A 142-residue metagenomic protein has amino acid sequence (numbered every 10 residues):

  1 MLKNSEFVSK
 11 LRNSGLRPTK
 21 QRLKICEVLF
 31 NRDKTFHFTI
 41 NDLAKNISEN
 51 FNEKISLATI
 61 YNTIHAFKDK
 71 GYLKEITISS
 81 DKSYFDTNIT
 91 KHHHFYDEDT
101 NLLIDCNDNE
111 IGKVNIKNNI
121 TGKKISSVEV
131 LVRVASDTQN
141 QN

Functional and structural regions predicted by a protein language model:
M1-C26: Short alpha-helical segments that sit at the start of domains
L16, N31-T35, N50-F51: Short helix-capping/hinge SLiMs at alpha-helix to coil transitions
E27-R32, N46: Short amphipathic alpha-helical elements of helix-turn-helix/winged-helix folds
T39-N52: DNA-recognition alpha helix
I60-K70: Basic amphipathic alpha-helical segments that dock to polyanions
K70-N142: Non-DNA-binding regulatory cores of transcription-related proteins, predominantly C-terminal effector-binding
